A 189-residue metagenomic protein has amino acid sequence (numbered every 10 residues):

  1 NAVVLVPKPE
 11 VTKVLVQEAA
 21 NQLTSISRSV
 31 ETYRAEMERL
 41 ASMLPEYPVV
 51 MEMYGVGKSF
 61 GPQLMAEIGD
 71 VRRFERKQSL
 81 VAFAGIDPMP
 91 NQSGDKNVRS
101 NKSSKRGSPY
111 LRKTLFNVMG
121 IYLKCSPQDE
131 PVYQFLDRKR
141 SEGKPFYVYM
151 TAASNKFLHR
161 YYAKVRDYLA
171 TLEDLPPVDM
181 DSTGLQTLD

Functional and structural regions predicted by a protein language model:
N1-D189: A detector of single, family-specific signature residues that are central to catalytic or substrate-handling motifs
